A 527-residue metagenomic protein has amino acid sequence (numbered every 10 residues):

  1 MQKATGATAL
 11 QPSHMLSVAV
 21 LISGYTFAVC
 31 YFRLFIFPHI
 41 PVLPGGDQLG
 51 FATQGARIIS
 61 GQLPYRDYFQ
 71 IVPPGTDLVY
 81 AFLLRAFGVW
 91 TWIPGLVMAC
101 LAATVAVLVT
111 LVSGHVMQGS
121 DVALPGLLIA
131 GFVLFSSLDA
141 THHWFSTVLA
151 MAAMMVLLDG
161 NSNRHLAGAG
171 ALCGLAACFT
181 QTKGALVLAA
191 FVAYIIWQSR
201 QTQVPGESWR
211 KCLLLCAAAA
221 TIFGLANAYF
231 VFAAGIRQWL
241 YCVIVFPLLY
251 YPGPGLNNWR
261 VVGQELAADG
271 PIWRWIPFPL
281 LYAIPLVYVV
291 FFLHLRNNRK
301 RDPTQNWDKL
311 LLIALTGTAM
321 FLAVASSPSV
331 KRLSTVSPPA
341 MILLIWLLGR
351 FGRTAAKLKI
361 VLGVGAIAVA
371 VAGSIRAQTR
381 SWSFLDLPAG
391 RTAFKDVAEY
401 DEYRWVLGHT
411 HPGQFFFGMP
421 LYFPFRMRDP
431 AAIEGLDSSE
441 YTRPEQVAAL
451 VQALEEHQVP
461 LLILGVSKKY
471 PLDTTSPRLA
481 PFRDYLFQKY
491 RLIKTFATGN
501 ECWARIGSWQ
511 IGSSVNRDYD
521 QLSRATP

Functional and structural regions predicted by a protein language model:
P38-Q54, Y65-V79, V89, A234 (+1 more regions): Extracytoplasmic catalytic/substrate-binding loops of multi-pass membrane glycan-assembly enzymes
I71, S383-F384, T392-Y441, L450-T474 (+2 more regions): Short periplasmic/luminal acceptor-recognition loop of GT-C membrane glycosyltransferases, typified by
L96-M117, A152: Transmembrane-helix motifs of polytopic, lipid-linked glycan transferases
V109-L134, T147, R164, G168: Transmembrane-helix signature of polytopic, membrane-embedded enzymes that assemble or transfer cell-envelope glycans
G131-L134, L166-Q181, V187-I195, A220-G224 (+1 more regions): Membrane-interface alpha helices of multi-pass inner-membrane proteins
S137-T147: Short acidic/glycine- and proline-prone juxtamembrane loop motifs at membrane-interface regions of multi-pass membrane
M151-G168, A176, Q201-Q203, W273-W275 (+3 more regions): Membrane-interface transmembrane helices that cradle and orient dolichyl/undecaprenyl
A185, A319-F321, A325-A356: Hydrophobic/aromatic-rich transmembrane helices and adjacent perimembrane loops
